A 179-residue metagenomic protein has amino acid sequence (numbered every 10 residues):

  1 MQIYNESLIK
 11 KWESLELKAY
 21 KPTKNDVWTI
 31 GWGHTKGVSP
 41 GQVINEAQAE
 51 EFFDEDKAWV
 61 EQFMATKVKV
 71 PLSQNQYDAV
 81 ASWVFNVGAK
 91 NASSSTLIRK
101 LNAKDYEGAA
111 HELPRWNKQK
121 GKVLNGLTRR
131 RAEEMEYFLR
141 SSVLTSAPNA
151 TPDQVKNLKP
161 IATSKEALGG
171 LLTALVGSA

Functional and structural regions predicted by a protein language model:
M1-K18, N25, H34-V38, V43-I44 (+5 more regions): Long, amphipathic alpha-helical surface segments
N25-V27, N75: Extracytoplasmic
T29-G31, A79-V84, G108-E112: Structural recognition of the beta-strand scaffold that forms the well-ordered cores of secreted hydrolase catalytic
A58-S94: Active-site nucleophile-His-acid catalytic modules used for acyl/amide transfer and hydrolysis across diverse enzymes
G169-A179: Canonical alpha-helical transmembrane segments of integral membrane proteins
